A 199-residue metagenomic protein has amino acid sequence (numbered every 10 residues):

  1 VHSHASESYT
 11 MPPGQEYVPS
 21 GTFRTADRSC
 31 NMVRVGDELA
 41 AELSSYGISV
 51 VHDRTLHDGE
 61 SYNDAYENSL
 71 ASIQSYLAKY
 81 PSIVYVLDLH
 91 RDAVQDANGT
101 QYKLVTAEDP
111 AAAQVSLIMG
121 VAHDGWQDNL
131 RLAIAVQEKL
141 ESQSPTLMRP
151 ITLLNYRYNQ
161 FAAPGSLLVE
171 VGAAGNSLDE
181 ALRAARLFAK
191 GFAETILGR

Functional and structural regions predicted by a protein language model:
V1-S82, A93-Q95, R186, L197: N-terminal catalytic or cofactor-binding beta/alpha core of small enzyme domains
S3, I73-M119: Active-site microenvironments of hydrolase-like enzyme catalytic domains
A5-S8, L56-E60, R91-D96, A122-G125 (+2 more regions): Solvent-exposed loop/turn segments at secondary-structure junctions within structured extracellular/periplasmic domains
E38, E42, Y46, A135-Q143 (+1 more regions): Generic non-transmembrane alpha-helical segments
S45-S49, Y80-Y85, Q114, T146-L147 (+1 more regions): Loop/turn elements at helix/coil->beta-strand transitions in domains of secreted/extracellular proteins
V50-H52, Y85-D88, S116-I118, P150 (+1 more regions): Structural recognition of the beta-strand scaffold that forms the well-ordered cores of secreted hydrolase catalytic
G125-T152: Active-site-adjacent substrate-binding region of metalloamidase/peptidase-like peptide-processing proteins
R149-R199: Active-site-adjacent mobile loop/cap segments within catalytic or ligand-binding domains
